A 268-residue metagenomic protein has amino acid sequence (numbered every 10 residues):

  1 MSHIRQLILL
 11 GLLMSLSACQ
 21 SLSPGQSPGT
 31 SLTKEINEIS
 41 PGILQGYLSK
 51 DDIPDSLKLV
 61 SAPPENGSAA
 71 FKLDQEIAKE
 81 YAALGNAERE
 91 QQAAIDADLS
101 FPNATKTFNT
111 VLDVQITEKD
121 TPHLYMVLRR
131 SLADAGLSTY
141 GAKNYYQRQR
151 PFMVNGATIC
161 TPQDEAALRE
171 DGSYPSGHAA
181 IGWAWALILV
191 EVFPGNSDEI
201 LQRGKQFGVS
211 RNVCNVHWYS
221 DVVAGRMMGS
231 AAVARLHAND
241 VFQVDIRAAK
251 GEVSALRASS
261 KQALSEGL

Functional and structural regions predicted by a protein language model:
M1-I8: Bacterial N-terminal signal peptides that target proteins for export
S15-A18: C-terminal motif of bacterial Sec signal peptides marking the signal peptidase cleavage site
L22-V213, R235-A238, D245: Hydrophobic alpha-helical bundle signature of multipass membrane enzymes
H178-G182, N215-E252: Alpha-helical transmembrane segments that form the membrane-embedded catalytic/substrate-binding core of multi-pass
A248-L268: Primarily interfacial, aromatic-capped hydrophobic alpha-helices that serve as membrane anchors
